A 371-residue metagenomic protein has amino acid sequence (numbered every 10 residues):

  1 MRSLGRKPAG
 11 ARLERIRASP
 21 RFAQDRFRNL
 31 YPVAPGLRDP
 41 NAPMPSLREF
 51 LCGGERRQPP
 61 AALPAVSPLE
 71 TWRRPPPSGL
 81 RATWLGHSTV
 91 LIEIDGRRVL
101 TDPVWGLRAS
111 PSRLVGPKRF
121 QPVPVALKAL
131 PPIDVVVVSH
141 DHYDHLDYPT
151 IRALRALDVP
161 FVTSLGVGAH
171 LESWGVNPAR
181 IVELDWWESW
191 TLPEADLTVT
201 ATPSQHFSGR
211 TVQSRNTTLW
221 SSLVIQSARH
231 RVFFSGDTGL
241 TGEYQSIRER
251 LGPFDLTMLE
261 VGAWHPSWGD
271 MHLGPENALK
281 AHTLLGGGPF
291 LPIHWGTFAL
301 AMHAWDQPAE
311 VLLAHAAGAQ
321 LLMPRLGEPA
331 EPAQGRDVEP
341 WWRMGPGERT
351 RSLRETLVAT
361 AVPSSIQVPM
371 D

Functional and structural regions predicted by a protein language model:
M1-A129, I225-G236, D255-G262, A314-A319 (+2 more regions): Metallo-beta-lactamase
R2-L30, A34, R119, A126-L127 (+4 more regions): Cap/insert and terminal regions of metallo-dependent hydrolase folds
R57-P77, T163-H230, V311-G327, P332-G335: Metallo-beta-lactamase
S88-D95, T191-F254, G269, L273-N277: Catalytic core of the metallo-beta-lactamase
I92, D102, H140, D147 (+6 more regions): Divalent metal-coordination and catalytic microenvironments
T101-D102, P160-V162, P178-W186, D255-E260: Short hydrophobic/aromatic-enriched beta-strand-loop microsegments
P124-L157, L165: Di-metal (Zn2+ and/or Mg2+/Mn2+) metal-binding site signature of metallo-dependent hydrolases with the MBL/beta-CASP
L154-D158, A195, P308-G318, W341-R351: Short, electropositive alpha-helical surface patch
